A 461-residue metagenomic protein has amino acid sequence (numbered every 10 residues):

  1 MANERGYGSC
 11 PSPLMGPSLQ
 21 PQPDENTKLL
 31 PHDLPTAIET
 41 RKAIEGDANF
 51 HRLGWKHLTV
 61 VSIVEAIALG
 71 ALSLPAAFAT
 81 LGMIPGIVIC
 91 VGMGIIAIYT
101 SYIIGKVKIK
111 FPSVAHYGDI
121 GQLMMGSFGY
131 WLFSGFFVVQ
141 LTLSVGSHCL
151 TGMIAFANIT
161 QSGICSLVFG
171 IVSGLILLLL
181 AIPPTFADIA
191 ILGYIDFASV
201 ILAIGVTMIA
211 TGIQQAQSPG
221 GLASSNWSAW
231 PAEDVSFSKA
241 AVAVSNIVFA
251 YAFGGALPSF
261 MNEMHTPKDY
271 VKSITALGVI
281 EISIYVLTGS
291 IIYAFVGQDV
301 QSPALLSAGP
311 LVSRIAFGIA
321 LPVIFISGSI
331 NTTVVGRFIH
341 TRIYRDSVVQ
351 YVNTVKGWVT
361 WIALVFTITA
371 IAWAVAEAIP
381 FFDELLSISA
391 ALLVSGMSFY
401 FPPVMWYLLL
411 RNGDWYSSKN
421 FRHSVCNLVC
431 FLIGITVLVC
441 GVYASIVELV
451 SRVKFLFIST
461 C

Functional and structural regions predicted by a protein language model:
M1-E377, M397-C461: Intrinsically disordered, low-complexity regions flanking or connecting the multi-pass transmembrane cores of membrane
V375-S387: Membrane-embedded helix-loop-helix hairpins and adjacent transmembrane boundary segments in multi-pass transporters
S387-S398: Short alpha-helical packing/oligomerization segments
